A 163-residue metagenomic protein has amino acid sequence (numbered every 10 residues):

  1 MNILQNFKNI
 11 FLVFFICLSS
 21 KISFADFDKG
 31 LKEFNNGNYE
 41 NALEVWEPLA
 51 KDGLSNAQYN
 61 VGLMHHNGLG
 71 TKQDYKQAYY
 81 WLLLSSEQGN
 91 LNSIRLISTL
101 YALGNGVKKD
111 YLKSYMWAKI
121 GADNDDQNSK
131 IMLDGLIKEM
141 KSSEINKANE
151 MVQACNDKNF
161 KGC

Functional and structural regions predicted by a protein language model:
N2-F11: Bacterial N-terminal signal peptides that target proteins for export
S19-S20: N-terminal signal peptide c-region/cleavage motif recognized by signal peptidases
D26-E33, P48-L49, N60-N67, R95-L103 (+1 more regions): Hydrophobic face of amphipathic alpha-helices that form TPR/SEL1-like repeat modules and related alpha-solenoid
E33-N38, W46, K51-S55, N67-L69 (+6 more regions): Short helix-capping/linker turns of helical repeat alpha-solenoids
N128-C163: Terminal, low-structured helical/coil segments at or just beyond the last alpha-helical repeat
